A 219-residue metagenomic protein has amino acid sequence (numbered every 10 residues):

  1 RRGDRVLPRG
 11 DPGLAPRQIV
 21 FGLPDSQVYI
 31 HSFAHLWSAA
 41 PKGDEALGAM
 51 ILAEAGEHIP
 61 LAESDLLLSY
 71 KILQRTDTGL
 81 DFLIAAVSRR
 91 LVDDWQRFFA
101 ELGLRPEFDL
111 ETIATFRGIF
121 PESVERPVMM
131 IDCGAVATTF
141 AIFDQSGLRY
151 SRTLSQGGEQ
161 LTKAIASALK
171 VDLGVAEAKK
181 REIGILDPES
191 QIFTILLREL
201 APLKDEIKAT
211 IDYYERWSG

Functional and structural regions predicted by a protein language model:
R1, L73-G79, F120-R126, L186-F193: Short, glycine- and charge-enriched coil/turn segments that flank and shape catalytic ligand pockets
R1-G10, K42-G43, D187-I195: N-terminal phosphate-binding loop and adjacent alpha-helix
R1-R2, D44-G48, L52, S88 (+4 more regions): Generic alpha-helical secondary structure
D4-Q18, T210-G219: Phosphate/pyrophosphate-binding loops at sites that engage ATP/ADP/AMP, CoA/4′-phosphopantetheine, polyphosphate
R5, H58, I207: N-terminal phosphate-binding caps/lids of nucleotide- and nucleic-acid-binding domains
D11, L23-F82: Internal amphipathic helical hairpin motif
A15, F21, T76-K179, L203-K208: Small-residue (GG/TT-enriched) beta-loop-alpha framework at ligand/catalytic clefts
A178-G219: Adenine-nucleotide phosphate-binding core of ATP-dependent small-molecule kinases
